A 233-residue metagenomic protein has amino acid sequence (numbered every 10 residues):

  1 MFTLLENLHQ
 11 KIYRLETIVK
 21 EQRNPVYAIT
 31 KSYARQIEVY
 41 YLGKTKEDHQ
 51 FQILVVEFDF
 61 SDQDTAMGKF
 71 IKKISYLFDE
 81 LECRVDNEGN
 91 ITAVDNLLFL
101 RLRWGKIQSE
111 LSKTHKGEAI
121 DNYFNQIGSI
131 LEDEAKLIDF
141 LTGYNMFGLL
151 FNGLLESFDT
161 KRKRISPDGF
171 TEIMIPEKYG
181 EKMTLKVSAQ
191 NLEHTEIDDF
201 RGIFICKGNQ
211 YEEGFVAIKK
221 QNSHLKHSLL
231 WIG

Functional and structural regions predicted by a protein language model:
M1-G89, G148-G233: Acidic, serine/threonine-rich low-complexity disordered tracts
V94-T184: Solvent-exposed helix/loop surface patches that form functional interfaces
